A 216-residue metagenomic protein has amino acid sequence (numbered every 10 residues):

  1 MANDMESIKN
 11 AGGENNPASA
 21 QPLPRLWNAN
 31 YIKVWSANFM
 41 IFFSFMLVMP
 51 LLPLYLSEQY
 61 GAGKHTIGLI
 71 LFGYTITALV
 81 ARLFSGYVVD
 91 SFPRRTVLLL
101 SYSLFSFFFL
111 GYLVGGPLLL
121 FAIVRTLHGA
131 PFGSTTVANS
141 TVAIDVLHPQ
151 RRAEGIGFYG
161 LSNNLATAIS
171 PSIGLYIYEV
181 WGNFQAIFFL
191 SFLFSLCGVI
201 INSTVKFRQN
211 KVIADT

Functional and structural regions predicted by a protein language model:
W27-I70: Helix-loop boundary and gating motifs at the non-cytosolic
G61, P93, V114-G116: Helix-breaking motifs and short loop linkers at transmembrane-helix boundaries and internal kinks in secondary membrane
T75-L79, L83, T167-A168: Residue-level signature of mid-helix packing/kink "hotspots" within the transmembrane helices of 12-pass Major
A81-P93: Helix-to-loop junctions at the C-terminal end of transmembrane segments in multipass secondary transporters
T96-L110: Structural signature of the two symmetry-related core transmembrane helices
L119-L127: Paired small-residue
T126-S162: Cytoplasmic helix-loop-helix junction between adjacent transmembrane helices in 12-TM secondary transporters
L193-A214: C-terminal membrane-cytosol helix-exit motif in multi-pass small-molecule transporters
